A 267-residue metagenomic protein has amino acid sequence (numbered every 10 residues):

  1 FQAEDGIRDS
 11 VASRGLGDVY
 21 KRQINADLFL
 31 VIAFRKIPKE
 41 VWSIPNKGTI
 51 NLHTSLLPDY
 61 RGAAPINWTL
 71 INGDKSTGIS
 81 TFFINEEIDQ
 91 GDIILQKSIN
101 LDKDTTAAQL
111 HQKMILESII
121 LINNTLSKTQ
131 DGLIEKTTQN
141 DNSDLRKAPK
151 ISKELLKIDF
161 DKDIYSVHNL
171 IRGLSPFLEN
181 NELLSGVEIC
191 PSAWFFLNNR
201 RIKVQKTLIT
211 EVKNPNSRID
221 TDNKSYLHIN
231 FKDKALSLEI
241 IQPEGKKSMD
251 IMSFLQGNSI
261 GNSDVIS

Functional and structural regions predicted by a protein language model:
F1-Y20: Single conserved hydrophobic/aromatic residue that forms the stacking wall/gate of nucleotide- or nucleobase-binding
A12, Q23, S43, Q256: Phosphate-coordinating loops and pocket residues in cytosolic domains that bind phosphorylated ligands
R14, I32-K36, T210: Short beta->alpha connector loops
A26-L156: Donor/substrate-binding cores of folate-linked one-carbon enzymes
N142-S267: Internal anion-binding site segments
